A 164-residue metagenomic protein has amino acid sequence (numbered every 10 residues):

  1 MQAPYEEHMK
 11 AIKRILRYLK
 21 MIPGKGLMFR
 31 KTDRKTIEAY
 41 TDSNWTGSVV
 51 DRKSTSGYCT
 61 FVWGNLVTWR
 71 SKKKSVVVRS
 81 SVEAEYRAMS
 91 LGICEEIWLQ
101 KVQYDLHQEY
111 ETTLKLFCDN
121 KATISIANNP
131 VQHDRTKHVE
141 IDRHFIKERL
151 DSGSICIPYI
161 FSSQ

Functional and structural regions predicted by a protein language model:
M1-G26, F161-Q164: C-terminal reverse transcriptase regions that engage the nucleic-acid substrate
I15, D42, T60: Conserved hydrophobic/aromatic pocket- or pore-lining residues that grip, position, or stack substrates in active sites
I22-L27, G47, S152-Y159: Short helix-interrupting loop/turn segments at helix-coil junctions
T32: Positively charged, Gly/Ser-enriched RNA/tRNA-binding surfaces
K35-T36, S54, L66, S71-Q164: RNase H-like nuclease module associated with reverse transcription
I37-V49: Two-metal-ion RNase H-like nuclease active-site motif
T41, V62-W63, C118: A secondary-structure boundary/capping signal
S48-G64: Acidic, metal-ligating active-site segments
